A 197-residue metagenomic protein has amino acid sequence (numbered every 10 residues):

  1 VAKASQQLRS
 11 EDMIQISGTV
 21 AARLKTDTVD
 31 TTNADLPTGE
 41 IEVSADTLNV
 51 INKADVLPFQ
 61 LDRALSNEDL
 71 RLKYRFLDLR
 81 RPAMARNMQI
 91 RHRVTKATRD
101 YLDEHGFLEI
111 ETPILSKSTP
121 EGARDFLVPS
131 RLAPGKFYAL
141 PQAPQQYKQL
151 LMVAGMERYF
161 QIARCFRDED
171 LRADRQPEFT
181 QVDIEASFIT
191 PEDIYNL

Functional and structural regions predicted by a protein language model:
V1-L197: Class II aminoacyl-tRNA synthetase catalytic cores and aaRS-like
